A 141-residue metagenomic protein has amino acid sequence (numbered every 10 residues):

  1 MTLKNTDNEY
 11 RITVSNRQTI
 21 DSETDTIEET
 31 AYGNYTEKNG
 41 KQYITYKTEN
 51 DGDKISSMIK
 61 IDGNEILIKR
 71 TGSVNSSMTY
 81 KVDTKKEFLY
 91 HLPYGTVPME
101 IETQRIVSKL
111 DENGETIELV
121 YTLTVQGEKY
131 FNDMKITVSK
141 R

Functional and structural regions predicted by a protein language model:
T2-E118, T122-T124, E128-F131, R141: N-terminal intrinsically disordered, cationic/polar leader segments that include organellar targeting peptides
T137-S139: A short acidic/small-residue loop/turn micro-motif
